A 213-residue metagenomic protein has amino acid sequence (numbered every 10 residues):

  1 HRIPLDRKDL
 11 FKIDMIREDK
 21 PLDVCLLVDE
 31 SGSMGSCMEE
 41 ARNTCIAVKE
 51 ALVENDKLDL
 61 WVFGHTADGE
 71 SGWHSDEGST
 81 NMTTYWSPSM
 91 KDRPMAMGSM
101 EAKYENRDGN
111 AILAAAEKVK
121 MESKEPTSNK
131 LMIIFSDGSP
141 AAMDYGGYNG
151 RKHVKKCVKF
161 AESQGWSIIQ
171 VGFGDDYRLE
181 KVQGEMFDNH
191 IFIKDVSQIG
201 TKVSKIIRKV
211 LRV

Functional and structural regions predicted by a protein language model:
H1-V213: Acidic, glycine-rich A-domain
